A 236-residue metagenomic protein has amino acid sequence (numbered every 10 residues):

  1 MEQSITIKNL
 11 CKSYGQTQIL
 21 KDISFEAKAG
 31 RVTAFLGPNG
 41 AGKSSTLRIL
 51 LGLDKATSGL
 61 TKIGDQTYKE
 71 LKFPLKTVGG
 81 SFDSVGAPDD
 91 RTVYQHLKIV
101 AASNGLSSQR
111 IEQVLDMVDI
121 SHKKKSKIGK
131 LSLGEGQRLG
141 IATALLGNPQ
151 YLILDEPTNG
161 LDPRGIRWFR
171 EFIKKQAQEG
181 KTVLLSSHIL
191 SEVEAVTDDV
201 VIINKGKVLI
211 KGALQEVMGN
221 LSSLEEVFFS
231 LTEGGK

Functional and structural regions predicted by a protein language model:
G59-P74: Conserved ABC transporter NBD signature motif
K98, A102, S108-K123: Conserved ABC ATPase "signature" region
L152-E156: Catalytic Walker B motif of ABC-type/P-loop ATPase nucleotide-binding domains
V193-A195: A short, surface-exposed alpha-helical micro-motif characterized by mixed small hydrophobic and charged/polar residues
K211-G212: ABC ATPase "signature
